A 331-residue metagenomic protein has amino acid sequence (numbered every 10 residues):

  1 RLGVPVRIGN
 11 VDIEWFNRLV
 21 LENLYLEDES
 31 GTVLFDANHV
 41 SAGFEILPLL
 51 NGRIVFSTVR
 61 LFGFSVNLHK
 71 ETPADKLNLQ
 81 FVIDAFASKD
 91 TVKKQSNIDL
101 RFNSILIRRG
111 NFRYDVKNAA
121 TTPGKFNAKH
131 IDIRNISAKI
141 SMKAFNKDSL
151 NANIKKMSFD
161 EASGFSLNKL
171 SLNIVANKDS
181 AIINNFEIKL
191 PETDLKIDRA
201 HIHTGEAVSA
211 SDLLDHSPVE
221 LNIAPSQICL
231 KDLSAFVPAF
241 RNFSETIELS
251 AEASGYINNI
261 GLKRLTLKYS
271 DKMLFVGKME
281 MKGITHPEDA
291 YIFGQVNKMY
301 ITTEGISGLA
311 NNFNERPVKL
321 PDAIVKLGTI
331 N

Functional and structural regions predicted by a protein language model:
V4-D75, Q80, D84-K117, R134-N153 (+4 more regions): Flexible beta-edge/linker motif
N23, A87-S88, D115-A120, L150-N153 (+6 more regions): Flexible, solvent-exposed coil segments and beta strand-coil junctions, predominantly the extracellular/periplasmic
S30-F44, F56, A119-A138, A162-N173 (+5 more regions): Amphipathic hydrophobic-ligand
S65, K70, N111, E192 (+3 more regions): Residues at the loop-to-beta-strand transition
N153-M157, S180-E187, N259-L267: Transmembrane beta-strand segments that form the barrel wall of outer-membrane beta-barrel proteins
M157, I188-K189, A224-I228, T266-K268 (+2 more regions): Outer-membrane beta-barrel pore domains and translocons
C229, M299-S307: Outer-membrane beta-barrel translocator/channel fold
